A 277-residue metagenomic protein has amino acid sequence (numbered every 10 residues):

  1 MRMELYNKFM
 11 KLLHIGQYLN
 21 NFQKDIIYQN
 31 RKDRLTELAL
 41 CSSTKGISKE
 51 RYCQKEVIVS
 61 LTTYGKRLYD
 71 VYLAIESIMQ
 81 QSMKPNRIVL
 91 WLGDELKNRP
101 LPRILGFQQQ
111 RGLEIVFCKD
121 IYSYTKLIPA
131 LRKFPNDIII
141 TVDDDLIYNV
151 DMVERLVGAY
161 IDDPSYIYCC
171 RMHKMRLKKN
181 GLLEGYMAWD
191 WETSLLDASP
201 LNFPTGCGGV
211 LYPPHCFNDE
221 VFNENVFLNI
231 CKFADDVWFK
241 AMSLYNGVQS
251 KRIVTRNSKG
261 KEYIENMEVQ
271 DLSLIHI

Functional and structural regions predicted by a protein language model:
Y6-S77: N-proximal low-complexity "stem/linker" segments adjacent to membrane-targeting elements
E76-P85: Short, acidic, metal-binding catalytic loop of nucleotide-sugar glycosyltransferases
G93-N136: Active-site-proximal specificity loops/subdomain of glycosyltransferases
D137-D145: Short beta-strand-to-loop acidic/aromatic patch adjacent to the donor-nucleotide binding site
N149, E154-E224: Conserved catalytic core of nucleotide-sugar-dependent glycosyltransferases
C231-W238: Acidic donor-binding loop at a coil-to-helix junction in glycosyltransferase catalytic cores that engages
K240-N257: Catalytic donor-sugar/metal-binding loop of nucleotide-sugar-dependent glycosyltransferases
I275-I277: Conserved small/polar residues in nucleotide/adenosyl-binding loops
